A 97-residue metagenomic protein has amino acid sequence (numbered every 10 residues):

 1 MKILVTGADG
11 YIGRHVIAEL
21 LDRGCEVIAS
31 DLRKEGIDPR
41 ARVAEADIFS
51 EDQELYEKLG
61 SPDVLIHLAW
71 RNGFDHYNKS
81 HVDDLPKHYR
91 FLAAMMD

Functional and structural regions predicted by a protein language model:
M1-V5, L59-P62: Long, low-complexity, intrinsically disordered polar/charged segments
I3-R23: N-terminal Rossmann NAD(P)H-binding glycine-rich loop of SDR-like oxidoreductase domains
C25-G36: Conserved glycine-rich Rossmann-like NAD(P)H-binding loop of the short-chain dehydrogenase/reductase
G36, I48-R90: NAD(P)H-binding glycine-rich loop region in Rossmannoid oxidoreductase-like domains and their noncatalytic homologs
A41-R42: Short, conserved active-site loop motifs that form the nucleotide-linked donor/cofactor pocket
E45: Conserved residues in the N-terminal Rossmann fold of short-chain dehydrogenase/reductase
R90-D97: Conserved Rossmann-fold NAD(P)-dependent oxidoreductase catalytic core, especially the SDR/UDP-sugar
